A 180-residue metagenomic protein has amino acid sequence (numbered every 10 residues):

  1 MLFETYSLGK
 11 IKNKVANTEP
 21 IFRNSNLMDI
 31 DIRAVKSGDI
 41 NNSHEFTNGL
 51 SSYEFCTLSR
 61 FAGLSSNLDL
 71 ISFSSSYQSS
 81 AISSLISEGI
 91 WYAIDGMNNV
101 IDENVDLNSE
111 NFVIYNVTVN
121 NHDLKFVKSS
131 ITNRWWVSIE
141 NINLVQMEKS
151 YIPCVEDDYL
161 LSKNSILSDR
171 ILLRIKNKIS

Functional and structural regions predicted by a protein language model:
L2-S180: Catalytic cores of soluble, metal-dependent hydrolases
